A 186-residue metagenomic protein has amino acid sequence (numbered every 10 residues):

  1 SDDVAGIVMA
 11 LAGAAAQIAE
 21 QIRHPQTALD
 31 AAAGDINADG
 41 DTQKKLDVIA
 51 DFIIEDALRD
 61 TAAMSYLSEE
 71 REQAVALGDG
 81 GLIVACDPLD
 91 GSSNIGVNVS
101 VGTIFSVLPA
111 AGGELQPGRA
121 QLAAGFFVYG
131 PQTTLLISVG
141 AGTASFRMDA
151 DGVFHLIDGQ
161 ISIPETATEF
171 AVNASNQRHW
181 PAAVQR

Functional and structural regions predicted by a protein language model:
S1-L29, D35-N37, V48-R186: IMPase-like, lithium-sensitive Mg2+-dependent phosphomonoesterase catalytic core
D41-K45: Alpha-helical scaffold segments that form or flank carboxylate-/histidine-based iron centers
